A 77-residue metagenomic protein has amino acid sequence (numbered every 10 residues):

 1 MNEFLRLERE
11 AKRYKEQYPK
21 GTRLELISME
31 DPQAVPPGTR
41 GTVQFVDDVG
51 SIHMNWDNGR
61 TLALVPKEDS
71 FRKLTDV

Functional and structural regions predicted by a protein language model:
N2-V77: Basic/aromatic-rich interaction segments and small domains that mediate binding to polyanionic partners
